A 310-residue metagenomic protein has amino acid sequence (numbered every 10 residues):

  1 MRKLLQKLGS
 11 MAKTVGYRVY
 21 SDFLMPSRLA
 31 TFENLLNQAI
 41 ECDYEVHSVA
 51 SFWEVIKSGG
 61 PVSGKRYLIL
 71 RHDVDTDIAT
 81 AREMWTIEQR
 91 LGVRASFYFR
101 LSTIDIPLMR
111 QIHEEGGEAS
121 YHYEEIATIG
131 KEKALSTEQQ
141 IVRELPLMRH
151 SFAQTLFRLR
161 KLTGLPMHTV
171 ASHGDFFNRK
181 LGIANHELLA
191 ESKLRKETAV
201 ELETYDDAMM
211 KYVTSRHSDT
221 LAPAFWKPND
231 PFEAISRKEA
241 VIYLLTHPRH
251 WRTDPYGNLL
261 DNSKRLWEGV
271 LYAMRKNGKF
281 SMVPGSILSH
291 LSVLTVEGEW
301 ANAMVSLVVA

Functional and structural regions predicted by a protein language model:
M1-L70, A79-S96, S102-G116, I126 (+1 more regions): Terminal accessory/targeting
